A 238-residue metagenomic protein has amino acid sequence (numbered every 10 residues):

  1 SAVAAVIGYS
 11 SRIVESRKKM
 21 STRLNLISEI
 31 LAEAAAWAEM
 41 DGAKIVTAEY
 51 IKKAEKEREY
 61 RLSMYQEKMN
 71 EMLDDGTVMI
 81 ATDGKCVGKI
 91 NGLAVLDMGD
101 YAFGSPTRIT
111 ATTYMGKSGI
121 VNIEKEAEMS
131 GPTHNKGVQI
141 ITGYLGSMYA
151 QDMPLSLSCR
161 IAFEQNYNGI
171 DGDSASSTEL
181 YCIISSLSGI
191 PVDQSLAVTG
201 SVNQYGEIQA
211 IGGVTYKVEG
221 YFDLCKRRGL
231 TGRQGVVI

Functional and structural regions predicted by a protein language model:
S1, G8-S11, K18-M20, S118 (+1 more regions): Long alpha-helical, hydrophobic tracts
S1-Y9, G84-K89, G99-K117: Histone-fold modules and their flanking histone-like tails across chromatin and transcription assemblies
A2-A4, R17-S28, K44-A48, A127-G131 (+3 more regions): Conserved phosphate/pyrophosphate-binding and hydrolysis machinery centered on Walker-type P-loop NTPases, extending
A2-A5, I30, T47-Y50, A54 (+4 more regions): General structural feature for long, well-ordered alpha-helical segments within catalytic domains of soluble enzymes
A5, Y9, I30-E33, W37 (+6 more regions): Generic, well-ordered alpha-helical scaffold segments in large soluble proteins
S11-T82: C-terminal helical "lid" subdomain and adjoining coupling/linker elements of P-loop NTPases
D75-V78, T82, C86, T107 (+2 more regions): Peripheral, non-AAA+ core regions of ATP-driven protein-machinery
